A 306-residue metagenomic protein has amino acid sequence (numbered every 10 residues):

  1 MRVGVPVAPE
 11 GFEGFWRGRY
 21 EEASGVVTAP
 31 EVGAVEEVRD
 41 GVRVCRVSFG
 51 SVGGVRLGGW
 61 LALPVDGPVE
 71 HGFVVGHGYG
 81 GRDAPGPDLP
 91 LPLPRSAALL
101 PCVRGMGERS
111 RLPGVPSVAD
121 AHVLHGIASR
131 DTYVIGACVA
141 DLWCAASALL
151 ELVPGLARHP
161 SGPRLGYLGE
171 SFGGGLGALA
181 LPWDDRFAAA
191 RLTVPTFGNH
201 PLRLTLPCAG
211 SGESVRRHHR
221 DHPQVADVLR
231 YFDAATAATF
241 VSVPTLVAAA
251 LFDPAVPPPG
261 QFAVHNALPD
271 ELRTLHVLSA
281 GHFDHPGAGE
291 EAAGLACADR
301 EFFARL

Functional and structural regions predicted by a protein language model:
M1-V42: N-terminal targeting or regulatory segments adjacent to alpha/beta-hydrolase or S9 domains
G59-P64, P68-G80: Short beta-strand element of the alpha/beta-hydrolase
L89-P90, A97-A140: Cap/lid segment of the alpha/beta-hydrolase catalytic domain
L124-S171: Gly/Ser-rich "nucleophile elbow"/oxyanion-hole loop immediately N-terminal to the catalytic nucleophile in hydrolases
G177-H222, V277, G287: Hydrolase active-site cap/lid region
F240-S242, V247-A249: Short beta-strand/loop motif that positions the catalytic acidic residue of the alpha/beta-hydrolase fold
L251-V256, D284: Acidic catalytic loop of the alpha/beta-hydrolase fold
F262-L306: C-terminal catalytic histidine-bearing segment of alpha/beta-hydrolase fold enzymes
